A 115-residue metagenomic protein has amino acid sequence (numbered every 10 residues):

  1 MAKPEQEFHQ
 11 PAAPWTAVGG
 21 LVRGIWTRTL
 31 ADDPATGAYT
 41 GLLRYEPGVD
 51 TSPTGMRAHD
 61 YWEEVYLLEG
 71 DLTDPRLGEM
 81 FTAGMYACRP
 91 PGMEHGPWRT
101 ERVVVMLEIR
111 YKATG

Functional and structural regions predicted by a protein language model:
M1-Y39: A short, N-terminal "cap"/entry segment at the start of jelly-roll beta-barrel domains of the cupin/DSBH fold
T27-T29, T40-R44, E64, Y86-C88: Conserved hydrophobic/aromatic beta-strand scaffold that supports enzyme active sites
A35-G37, E46-T51, D71, M93 (+1 more regions): Short, charged/polar surface micro-motifs in flexible loops or helix N-caps
L43, Y66-L72, V105-I109: Short, well-ordered beta-strand segments in beta-rich or mixed alpha/beta enzyme and ligand-binding folds
P53-P75: Glycine- and acidic-residue-biased ligand/ion/polar-headgroup-sensing regions
P75-E94: Short acidic-glycine-tyrosine-enriched beta hairpin
P91-G115: Ligand-binding loop in jelly-roll beta-barrel domains
